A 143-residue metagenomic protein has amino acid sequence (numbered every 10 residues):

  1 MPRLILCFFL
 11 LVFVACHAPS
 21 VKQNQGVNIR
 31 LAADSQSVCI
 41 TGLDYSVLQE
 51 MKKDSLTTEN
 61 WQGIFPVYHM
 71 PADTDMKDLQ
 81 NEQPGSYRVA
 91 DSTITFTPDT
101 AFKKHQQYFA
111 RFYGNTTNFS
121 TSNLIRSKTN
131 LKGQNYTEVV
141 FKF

Functional and structural regions predicted by a protein language model:
P2-F8: Sec-dependent signal peptide recognition, specifically the positively charged N-region followed immediately by
V12-A15: C-terminal motif of bacterial Sec signal peptides marking the signal peptidase cleavage site
H17-F143: Acidic, low-complexity Ser/Thr/Gly/Pro-rich repeat segments typical of extracellular/periplasmic and surface-exposed
